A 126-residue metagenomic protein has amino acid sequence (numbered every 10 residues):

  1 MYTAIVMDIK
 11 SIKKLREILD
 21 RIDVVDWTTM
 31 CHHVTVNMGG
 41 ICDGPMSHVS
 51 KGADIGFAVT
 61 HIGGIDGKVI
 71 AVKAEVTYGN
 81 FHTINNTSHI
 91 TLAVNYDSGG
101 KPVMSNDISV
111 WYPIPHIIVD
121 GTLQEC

Functional and structural regions predicted by a protein language model:
M1-C126: Histidine-dependent nucleotide/RNA phosphoesterase domain, centered on the 2H-phosphoesterase fold with its duplicated
